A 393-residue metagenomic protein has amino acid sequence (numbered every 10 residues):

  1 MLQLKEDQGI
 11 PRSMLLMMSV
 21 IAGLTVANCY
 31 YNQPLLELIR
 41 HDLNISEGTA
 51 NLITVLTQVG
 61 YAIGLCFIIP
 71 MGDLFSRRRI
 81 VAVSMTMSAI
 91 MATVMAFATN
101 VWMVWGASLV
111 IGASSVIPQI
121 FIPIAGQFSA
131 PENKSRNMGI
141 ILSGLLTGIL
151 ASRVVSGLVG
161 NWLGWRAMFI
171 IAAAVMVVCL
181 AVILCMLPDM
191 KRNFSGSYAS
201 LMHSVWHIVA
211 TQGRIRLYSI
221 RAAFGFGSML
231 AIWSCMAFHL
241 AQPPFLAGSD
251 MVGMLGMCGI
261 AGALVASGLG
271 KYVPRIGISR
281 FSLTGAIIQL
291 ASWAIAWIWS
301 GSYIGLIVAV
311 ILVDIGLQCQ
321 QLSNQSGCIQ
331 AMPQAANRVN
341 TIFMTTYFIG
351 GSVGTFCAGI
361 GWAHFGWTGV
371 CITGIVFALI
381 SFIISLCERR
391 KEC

Functional and structural regions predicted by a protein language model:
L2-Q8, L187-I220: Juxtamembrane intracellular "pre-TM" segments in multi-pass secondary transporters
I63-V101: Conserved MFS/SLC helix-loop-helix module at the cytosolic interface between two early adjacent transmembrane helices
L65-S76, L264-I278, W362: Helix-to-loop junctions at the C-terminal end of transmembrane segments in multipass secondary transporters
M103, I140-L187: Helix-loop-helix hairpin linking two adjacent transmembrane segments in secondary transporters
A107-G144: Cytoplasmic helix-loop-helix junction between adjacent transmembrane helices in 12-TM secondary transporters
I117-S129, C319-M332: Intracellular juxtamembrane helix-capping segments at the cytosolic ends of symmetry-related transmembrane helices
S279-N324: C-terminal transmembrane helical hairpin of 12-TM major facilitator-type secondary transporters
